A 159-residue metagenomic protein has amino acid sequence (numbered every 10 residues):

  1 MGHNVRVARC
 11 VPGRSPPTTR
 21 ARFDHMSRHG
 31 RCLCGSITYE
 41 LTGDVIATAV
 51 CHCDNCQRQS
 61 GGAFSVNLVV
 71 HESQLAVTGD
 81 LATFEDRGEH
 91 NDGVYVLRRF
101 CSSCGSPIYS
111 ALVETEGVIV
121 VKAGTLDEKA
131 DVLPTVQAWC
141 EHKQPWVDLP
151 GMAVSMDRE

Functional and structural regions predicted by a protein language model:
H3-R6, C10, R14-E159: A short Gly-Trp-Pro
